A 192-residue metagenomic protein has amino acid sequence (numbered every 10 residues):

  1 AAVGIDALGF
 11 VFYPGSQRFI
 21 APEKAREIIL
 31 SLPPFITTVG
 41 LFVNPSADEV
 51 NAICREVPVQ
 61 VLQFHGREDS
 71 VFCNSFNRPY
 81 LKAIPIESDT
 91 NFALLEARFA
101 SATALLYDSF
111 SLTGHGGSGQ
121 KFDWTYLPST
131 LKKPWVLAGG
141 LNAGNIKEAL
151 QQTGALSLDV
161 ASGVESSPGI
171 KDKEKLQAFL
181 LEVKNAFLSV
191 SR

Functional and structural regions predicted by a protein language model:
A1-R192: Conserved N-terminal beta1-alpha1 strand-loop-helix module at the mouth
